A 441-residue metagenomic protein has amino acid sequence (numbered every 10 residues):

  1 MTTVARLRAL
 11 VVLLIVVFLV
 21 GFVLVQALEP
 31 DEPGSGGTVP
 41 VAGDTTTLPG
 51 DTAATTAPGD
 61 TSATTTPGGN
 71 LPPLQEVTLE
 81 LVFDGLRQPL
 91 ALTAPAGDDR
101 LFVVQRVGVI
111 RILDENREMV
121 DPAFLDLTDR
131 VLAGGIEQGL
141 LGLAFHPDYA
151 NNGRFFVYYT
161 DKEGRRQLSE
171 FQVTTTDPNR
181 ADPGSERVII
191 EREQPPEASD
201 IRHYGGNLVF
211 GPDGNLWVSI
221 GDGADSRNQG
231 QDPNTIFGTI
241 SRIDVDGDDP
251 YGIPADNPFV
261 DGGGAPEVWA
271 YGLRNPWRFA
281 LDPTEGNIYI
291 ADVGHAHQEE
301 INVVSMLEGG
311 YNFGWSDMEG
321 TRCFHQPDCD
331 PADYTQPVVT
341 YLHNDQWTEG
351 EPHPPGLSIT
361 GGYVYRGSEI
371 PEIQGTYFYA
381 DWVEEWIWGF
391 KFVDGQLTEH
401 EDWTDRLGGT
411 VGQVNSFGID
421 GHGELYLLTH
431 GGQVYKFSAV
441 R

Functional and structural regions predicted by a protein language model:
M1-L14: N-terminal Sec-pathway targeting helices
V17, F22, P58-G59, T66-S226 (+4 more regions): Acidic, Gly/Ser/Thr-rich repeat motifs that build Ca2+-stabilized beta-propeller blades
V20-T45, T55, T61, Q75: C-terminal region of N-terminal signal peptides and the immediate post-cleavage residues of exported proteins
A54-T78, P178-P183, D249-D261, F324-T335: Blade/loop signatures of beta-propeller domains
V82, F124, I189, W269 (+2 more regions): Hydrophobic residues at beta-strand termini and immediately following loops that shape nucleotide-binding pockets
V104-V107, Q138-L140, D148, G223-E401 (+1 more regions): Beta-propeller domain segments
L273, L397-G421: Conserved blade-ending motifs and adjacent loop-strand segments that build the rim/top face of beta-propeller domains
